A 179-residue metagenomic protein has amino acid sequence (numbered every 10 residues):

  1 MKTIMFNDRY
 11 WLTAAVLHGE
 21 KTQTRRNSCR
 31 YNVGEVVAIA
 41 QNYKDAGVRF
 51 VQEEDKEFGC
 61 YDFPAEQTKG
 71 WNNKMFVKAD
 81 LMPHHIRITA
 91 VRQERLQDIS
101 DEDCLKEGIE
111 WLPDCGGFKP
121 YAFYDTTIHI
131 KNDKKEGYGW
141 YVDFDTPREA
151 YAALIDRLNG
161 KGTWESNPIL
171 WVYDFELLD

Functional and structural regions predicted by a protein language model:
M1-D179: Secondary-structure transition motif
